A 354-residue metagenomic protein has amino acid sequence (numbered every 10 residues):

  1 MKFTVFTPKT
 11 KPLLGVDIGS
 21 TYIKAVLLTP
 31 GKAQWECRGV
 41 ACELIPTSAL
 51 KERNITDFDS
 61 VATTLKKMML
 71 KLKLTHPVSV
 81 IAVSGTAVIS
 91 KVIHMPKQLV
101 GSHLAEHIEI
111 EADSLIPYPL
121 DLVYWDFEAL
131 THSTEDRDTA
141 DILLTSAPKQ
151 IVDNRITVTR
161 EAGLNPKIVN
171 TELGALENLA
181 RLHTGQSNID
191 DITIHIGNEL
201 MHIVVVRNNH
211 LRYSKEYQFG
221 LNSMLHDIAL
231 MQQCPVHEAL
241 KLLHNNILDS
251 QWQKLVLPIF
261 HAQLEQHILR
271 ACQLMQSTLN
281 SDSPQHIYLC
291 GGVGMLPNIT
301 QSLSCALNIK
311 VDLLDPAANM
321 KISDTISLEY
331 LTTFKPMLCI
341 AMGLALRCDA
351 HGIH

Functional and structural regions predicted by a protein language model:
M1-E111, D153-R155, N165, I189: Non-catalytic, solvent-exposed interaction/assembly segments
P8-G15, S20-R38, T75, I81 (+1 more regions): Small-residue (GG/TT-enriched) beta-loop-alpha framework at ligand/catalytic clefts
P12, T47-E52, I89-Q98, A140-I142 (+3 more regions): Short hinge/gating elements
V83-L182, H286, P316-I322, M337-I340: Active-site neighborhood for divalent-cation/phosphate handling
H226, A262, Q266, R270 (+4 more regions): Feature representing long, continuous alpha-helical segments
L230-M231, E238-H286, V293: Adenine-nucleotide phosphate-binding core of ATP-dependent small-molecule kinases
S283-D312, P316-A318: Glycine-rich phosphate-binding loops at beta-strand->alpha-helix junctions
L314-H354: Glycine-rich phosphate-binding/hydrolytic loop that grips phosphoryl groups
